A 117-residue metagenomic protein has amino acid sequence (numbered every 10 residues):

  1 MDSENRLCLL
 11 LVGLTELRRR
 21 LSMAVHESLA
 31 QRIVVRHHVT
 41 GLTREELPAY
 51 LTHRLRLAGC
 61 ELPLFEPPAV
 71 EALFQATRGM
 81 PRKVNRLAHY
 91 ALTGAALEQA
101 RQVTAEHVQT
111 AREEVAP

Functional and structural regions predicted by a protein language model:
M1-N5: Conserved catalytic/switch belt of AAA+ P-loop NTPases
L7-T15: Structural recognition of the conserved hydrophobic beta-strand(s) that form the central parallel beta-sheet of P-loop
L17-R32, G41: Short regulatory helix/loop adjacent to the ATP-binding pocket of P-loop NTPases
A24, H38-V39, P48, A58: Localized chelating/binding microdomains that coordinate divalent metal ions or stabilize phosphate-bearing
R32-H38, A72: Short hinge/gating elements
E45, A49-P117: C-terminal alpha-helical "lid" subdomain
